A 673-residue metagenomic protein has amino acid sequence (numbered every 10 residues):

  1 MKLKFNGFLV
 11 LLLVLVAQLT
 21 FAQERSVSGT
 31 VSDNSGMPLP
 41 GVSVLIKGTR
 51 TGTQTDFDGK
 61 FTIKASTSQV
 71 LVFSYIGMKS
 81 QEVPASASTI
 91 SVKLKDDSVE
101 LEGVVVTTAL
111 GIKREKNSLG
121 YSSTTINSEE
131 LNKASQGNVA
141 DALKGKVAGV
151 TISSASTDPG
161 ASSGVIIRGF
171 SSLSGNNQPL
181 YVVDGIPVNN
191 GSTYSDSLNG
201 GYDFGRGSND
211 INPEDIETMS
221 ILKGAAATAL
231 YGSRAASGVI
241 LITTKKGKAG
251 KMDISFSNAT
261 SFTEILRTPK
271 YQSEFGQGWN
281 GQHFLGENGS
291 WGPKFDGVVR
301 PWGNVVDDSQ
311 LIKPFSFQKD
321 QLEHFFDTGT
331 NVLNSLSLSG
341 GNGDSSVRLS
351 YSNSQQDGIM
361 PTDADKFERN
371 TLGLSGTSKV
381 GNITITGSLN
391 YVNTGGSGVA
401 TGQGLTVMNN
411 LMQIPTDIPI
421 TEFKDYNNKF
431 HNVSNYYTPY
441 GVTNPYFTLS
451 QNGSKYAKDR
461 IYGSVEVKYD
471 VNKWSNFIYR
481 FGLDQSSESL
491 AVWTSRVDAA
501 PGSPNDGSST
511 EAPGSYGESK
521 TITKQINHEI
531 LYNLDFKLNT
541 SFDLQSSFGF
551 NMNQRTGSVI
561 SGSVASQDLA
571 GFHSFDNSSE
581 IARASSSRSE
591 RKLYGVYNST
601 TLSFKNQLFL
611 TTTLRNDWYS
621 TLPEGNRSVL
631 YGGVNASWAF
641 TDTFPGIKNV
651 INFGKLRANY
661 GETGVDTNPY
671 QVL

Functional and structural regions predicted by a protein language model:
M1-S26: Cleavable N-terminal targeting peptides that direct proteins into the secretory/outer-membrane pathway or into
T30-M37, V42-K47, V70-K79, S86-N132 (+1 more regions): Short, acidic, small-residue-rich periplasmic hinge/interaction motif at the N-terminus of Gram-negative outer-membrane
T30-N34, S122-G145, S153-T157, I166-S172 (+3 more regions): Short, polar/charged loop or turn motifs at beta-strand boundaries
R50-K60: Short, acidic Ser/Thr/Gly-rich low-complexity loop/linker segments typical of extracellular and cell-surface proteins
D58-K64, S80, T89-I90: Short, surface-exposed beta-strand/beta-hairpin micro-motifs centered on an aromatic residue
K116, T125, K146-G149, D158-S163 (+7 more regions): Residues embedded in well-ordered regular secondary structure
G247-M252, R267-T268, G343-D344, N382 (+5 more regions): Short loop/turn motifs that connect adjacent beta-strands in outer-membrane beta-barrel proteins
I265, I312-S352, Q356-D363, R369-T443 (+6 more regions): Flexible loop and strand-edge segments within Gram-negative outer membrane beta-barrel domains
